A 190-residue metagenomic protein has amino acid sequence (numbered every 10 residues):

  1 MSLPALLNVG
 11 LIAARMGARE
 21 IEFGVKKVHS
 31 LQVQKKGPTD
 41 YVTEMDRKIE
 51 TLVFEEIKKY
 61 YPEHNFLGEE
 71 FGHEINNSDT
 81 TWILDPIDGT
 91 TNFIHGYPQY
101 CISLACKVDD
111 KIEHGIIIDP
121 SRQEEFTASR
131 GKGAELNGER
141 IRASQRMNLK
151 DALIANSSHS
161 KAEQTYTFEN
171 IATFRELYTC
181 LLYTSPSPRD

Functional and structural regions predicted by a protein language model:
M1-I87: N-terminal subdomain of lithium-sensitive/metallo-dependent phosphomonoesterases centered on the IMPase/IPPase/PAP
I21, D46, I57, T90 (+3 more regions): Residue-level signal for inorganic ion chemistry
D46, F93-I94, S185, R189: Short glycine/threonine-rich catalytic loop with a Thr-x-Gly-x-Asp
N76-E135: DPxDG-like acidic metal-binding loop motif
I112, R140-R142: Short, solvent-exposed loop/turn motifs
R142-R189: An extended, acidic
